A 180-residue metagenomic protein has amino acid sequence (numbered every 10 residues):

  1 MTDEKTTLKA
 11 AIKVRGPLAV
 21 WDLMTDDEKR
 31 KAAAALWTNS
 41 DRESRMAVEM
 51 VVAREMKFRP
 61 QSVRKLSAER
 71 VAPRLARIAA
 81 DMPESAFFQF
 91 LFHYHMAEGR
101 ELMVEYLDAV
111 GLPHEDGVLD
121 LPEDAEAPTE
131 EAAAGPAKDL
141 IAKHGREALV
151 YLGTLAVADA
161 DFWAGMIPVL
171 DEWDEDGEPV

Functional and structural regions predicted by a protein language model:
T2-D3, V180: The identity of the second residue at the extreme N-terminus of proteins
D3-D41: Charged, amphipathic alpha-helical stretches
V14, R30, L155-A156, M166-P168: Intrinsically disordered, low-complexity regions enriched in Ser/Pro/Gly/Gln/His and often acidic
G16, R54, G177: C-terminal subdomains that position terminal phosphate/3'-OH groups for nucleotidyl transfer/ligation, primarily on
A32-A160: Acidic, low-complexity, intrinsically disordered interaction modules
A158-W163, D171: Short, charge-rich patches within N-terminal targeting peptides
I167-V180: Short, charged, intrinsically disordered terminal tails
